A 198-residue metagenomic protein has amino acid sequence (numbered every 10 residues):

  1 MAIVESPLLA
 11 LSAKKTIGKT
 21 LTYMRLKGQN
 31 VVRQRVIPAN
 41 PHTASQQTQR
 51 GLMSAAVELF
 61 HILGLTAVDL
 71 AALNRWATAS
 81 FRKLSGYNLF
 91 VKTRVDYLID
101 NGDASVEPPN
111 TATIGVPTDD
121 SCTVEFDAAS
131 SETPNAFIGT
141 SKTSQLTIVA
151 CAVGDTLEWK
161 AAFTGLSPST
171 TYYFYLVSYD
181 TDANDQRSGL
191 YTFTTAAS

Functional and structural regions predicted by a protein language model:
M1-P109: Long, polar/Ser/Thr-enriched low-complexity segments that form simple helices or flexible linkers at protein ends
F60, F126, A136, Y175-L176: An aromatic-rich alpha-helical recognition segment common to small helix-rich domains
I114-T118: Short, solvent-exposed loop/linker segments at the N-terminal edge of repeated beta-sheet extracellular domains
D120-E132: Conserved aromatic anchor
S130-V149: Extracellular low-complexity, O-glycosylation-prone stalks/linkers
T156-A162: Short S/T/G- and acidic-enriched coil/turn segments that sit immediately N-terminal to beta-strands in beta-sandwich
T164-D185: Beta-strand-rich modules
T181-S198: Extracellular fibronectin type III
